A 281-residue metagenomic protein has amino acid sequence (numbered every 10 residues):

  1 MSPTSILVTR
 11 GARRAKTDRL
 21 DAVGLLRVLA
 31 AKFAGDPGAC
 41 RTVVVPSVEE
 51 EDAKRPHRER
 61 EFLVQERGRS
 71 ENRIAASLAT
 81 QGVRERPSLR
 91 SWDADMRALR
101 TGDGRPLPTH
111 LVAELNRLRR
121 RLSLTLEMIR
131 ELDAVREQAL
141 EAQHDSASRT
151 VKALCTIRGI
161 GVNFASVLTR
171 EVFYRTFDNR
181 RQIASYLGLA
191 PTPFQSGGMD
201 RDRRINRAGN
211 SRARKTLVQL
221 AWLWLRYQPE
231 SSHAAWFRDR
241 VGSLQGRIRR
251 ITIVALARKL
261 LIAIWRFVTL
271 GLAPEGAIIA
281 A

Functional and structural regions predicted by a protein language model:
M1-T42, A94-T101, M199-G209, L225: Short alpha-helix plus adjacent loop in nuclease-associated cores
R10, T150-R249: Phosphate-backbone recognition surface of nucleic-acid-processing proteins
L26-A30, H57-R60, V64-R67, E71 (+4 more regions): Short, amphipathic alpha-helical segments that act as regulatory/interfacial helices in nucleotide-processing proteins
F33-P37, S70-E71, L132, F173-F177 (+2 more regions): Short helix-capping/linker segments at secondary-structure and domain boundaries
D52-A153, A280: Glycine-rich, often acidic, oxyanion-interacting loops/wings at catalytic, nucleic-acid, or phospho-protein interfaces
G198, F237-A281: Low-complexity, acidic/Ser/Thr- and charged residue-rich accessory regions of DNA metabolism proteins
